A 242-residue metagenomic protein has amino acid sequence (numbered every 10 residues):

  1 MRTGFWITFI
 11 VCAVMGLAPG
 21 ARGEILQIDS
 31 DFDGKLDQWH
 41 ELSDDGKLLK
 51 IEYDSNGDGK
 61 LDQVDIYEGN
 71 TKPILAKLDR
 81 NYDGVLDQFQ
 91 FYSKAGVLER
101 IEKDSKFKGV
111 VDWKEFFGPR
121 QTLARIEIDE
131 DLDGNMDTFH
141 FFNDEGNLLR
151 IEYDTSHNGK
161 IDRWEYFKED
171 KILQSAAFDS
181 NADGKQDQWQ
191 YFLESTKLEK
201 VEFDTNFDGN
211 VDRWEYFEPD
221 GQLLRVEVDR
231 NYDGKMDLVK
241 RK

Functional and structural regions predicted by a protein language model:
M1-F5: Positively charged n-region of N-terminal signal peptides that target proteins for export
I7-G16: Bacterial N-terminal signal peptides
P19-K242: Calcium-binding acidic motifs and repeat modules
